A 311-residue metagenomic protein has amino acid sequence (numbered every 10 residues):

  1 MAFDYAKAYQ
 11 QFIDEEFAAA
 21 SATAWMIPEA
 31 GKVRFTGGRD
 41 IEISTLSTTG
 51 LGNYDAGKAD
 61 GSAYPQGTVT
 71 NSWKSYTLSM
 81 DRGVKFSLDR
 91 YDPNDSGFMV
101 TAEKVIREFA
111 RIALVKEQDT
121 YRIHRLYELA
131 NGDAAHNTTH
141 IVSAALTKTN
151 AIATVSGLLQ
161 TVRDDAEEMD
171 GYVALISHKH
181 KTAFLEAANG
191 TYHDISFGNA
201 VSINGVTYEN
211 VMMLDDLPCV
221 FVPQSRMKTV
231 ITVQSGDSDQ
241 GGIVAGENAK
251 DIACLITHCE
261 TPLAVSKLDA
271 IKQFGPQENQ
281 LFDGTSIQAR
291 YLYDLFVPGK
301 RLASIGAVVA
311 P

Functional and structural regions predicted by a protein language model:
M1-Y76, A307-V309: N-terminal "assembly arms/tails" that initiate or stabilize quaternary assembly in self-assembling proteins
T48, S72-A102, S156-E186: Structured, hydrophobic secondary-structure cores that serve as assembly/anchoring elements
L51-Y54, A183-E186, F296-P298: Short helix/loop capping segments that flank catalytic or ligand/cofactor-binding pockets
P93-D165, A307-P311: Alpha-helical scaffold segments that mediate packing/assembly in large oligomeric complexes
E128, K179-A183, S225-T229, G299: Short, catalytically relevant binding-site loops at active-site mouths
G132-N204: Extended, solvent-exposed, turn-rich assembly/linker loops in the middle of proteins
V206-V230, D239: A conserved mid-domain beta-alpha-beta active-site/ligand-binding segment of alpha/beta enzyme cores
D239-A245, D251, H258-P311: Extended, compositionally biased alpha-helical segments that mediate assembly or anchoring
